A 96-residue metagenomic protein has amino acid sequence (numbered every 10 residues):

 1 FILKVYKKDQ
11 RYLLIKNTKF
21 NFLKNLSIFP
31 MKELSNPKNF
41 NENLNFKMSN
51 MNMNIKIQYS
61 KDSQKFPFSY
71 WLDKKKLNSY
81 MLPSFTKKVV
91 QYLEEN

Functional and structural regions predicted by a protein language model:
F1-N96: Intrinsically disordered, low-complexity, charged terminal extensions of DNA damage-control enzymes
